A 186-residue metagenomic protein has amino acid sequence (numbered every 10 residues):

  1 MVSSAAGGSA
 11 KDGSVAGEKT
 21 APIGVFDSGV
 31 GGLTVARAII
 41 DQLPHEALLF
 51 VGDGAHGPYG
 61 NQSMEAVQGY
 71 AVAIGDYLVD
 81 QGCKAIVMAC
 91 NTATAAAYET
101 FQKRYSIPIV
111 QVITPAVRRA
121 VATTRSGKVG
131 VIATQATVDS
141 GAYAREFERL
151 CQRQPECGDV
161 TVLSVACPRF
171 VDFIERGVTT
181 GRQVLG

Functional and structural regions predicted by a protein language model:
V2-G186: Non-catalytic structural scaffold of enzyme domains
